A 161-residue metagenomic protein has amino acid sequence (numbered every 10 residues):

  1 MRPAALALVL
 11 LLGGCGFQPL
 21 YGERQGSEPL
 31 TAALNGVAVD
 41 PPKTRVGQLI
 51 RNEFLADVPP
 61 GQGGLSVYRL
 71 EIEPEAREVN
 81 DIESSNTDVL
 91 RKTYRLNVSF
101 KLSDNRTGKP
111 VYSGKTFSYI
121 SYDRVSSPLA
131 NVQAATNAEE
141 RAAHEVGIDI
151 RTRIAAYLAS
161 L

Functional and structural regions predicted by a protein language model:
M1-A5: Bacterial N-terminal signal peptides that target proteins for export
L11-G14: C-terminal motif of bacterial Sec signal peptides marking the signal peptidase cleavage site
G16-P19: Bacterial signal peptide processing site
R24-R45: Post-signal peptide N-terminal segment of mature Sec-exported envelope proteins
P42-E53, V146: An acidic helix/loop motif centered on a single conserved Asp/Glu that marks catalytic or ligand-interacting sites
V58-Q62, L102-R106, D149-L158: Sec/Tat-exported extracytoplasmic proteins
G61-K115, I120-N137: Surface-exposed short loop/turn segments
Q133-L161: C-terminal/domain-edge helix-coil "capping" segments
